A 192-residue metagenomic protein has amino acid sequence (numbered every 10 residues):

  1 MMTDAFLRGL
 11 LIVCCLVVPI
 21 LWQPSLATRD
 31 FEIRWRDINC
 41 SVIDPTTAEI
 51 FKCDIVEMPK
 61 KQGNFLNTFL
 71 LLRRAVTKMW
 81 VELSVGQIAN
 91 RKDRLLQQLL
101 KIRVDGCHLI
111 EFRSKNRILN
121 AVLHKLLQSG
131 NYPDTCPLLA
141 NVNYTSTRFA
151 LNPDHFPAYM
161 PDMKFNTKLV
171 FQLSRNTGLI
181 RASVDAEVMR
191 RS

Functional and structural regions predicted by a protein language model:
M2-R117, V122-P133, P137-N143, H155-S192: N-terminal onset of structured domains
S146-P153: Short edge beta-strand/strand-turn motifs with a hydrophobic/aromatic core and a Ser/Thr and/or Pro "cap." The feature
